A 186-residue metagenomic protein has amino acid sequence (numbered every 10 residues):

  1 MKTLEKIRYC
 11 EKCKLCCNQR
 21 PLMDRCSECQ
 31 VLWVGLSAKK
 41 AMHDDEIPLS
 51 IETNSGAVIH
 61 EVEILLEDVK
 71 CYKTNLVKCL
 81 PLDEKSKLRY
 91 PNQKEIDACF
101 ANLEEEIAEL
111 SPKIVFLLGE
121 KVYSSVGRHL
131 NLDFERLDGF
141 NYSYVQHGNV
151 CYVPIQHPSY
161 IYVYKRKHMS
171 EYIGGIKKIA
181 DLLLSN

Functional and structural regions predicted by a protein language model:
M1-G139, H147-S185: A polyanion-binding, active-site-adjacent surface
Y144: Catalytic zinc-binding patch centered on the HExxH motif and its immediate surroundings that defines zinc-dependent
